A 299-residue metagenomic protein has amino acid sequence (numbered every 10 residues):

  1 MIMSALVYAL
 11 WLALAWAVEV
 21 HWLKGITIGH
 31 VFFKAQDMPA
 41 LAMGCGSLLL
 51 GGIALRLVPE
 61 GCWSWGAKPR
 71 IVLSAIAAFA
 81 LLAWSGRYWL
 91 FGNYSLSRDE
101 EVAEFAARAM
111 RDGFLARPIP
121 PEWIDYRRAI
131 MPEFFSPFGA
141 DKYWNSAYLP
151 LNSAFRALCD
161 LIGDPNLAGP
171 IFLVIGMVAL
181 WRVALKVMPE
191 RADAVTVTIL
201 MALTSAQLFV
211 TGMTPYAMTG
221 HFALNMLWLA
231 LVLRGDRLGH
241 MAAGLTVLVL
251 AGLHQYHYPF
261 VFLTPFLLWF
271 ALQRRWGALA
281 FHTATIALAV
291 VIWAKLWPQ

Functional and structural regions predicted by a protein language model:
M1-L12, L23-G86, R275-H282: Start-transfer (signal-anchor) and selected internal transmembrane alpha helices of multi-pass inner/ER membrane
Y8-H21, P69-S97, A251, A284-P298: Transmembrane signal-anchor helices characteristic of membrane glycosylation enzymes that use polyprenol
A77, L180-Q207, F222-A223, D236-A243: Transmembrane-helix signature of polytopic, membrane-embedded enzymes that assemble or transfer cell-envelope glycans
R98, A168-I175, T196-L227, V232 (+1 more regions): Multi-pass, polyprenyl lipid-linked donor-dependent membrane glycosyltransferases
D112-N152, R156-C159: Interfacial juxtamembrane loops and adjacent helix segments that form the catalytic/substrate-binding surfaces
A154, P165-P189, M226-L227: Transmembrane-helix motifs of polytopic, lipid-linked glycan transferases
A157, T198-L200, H240-Q255, F266-L267 (+1 more regions): Membrane-interface alpha helices of multi-pass inner-membrane proteins
Y258-L263, L268-Q299: Membrane-lumen/periplasm interface segments of specific transmembrane helices in polyprenyl phosphate-linked
